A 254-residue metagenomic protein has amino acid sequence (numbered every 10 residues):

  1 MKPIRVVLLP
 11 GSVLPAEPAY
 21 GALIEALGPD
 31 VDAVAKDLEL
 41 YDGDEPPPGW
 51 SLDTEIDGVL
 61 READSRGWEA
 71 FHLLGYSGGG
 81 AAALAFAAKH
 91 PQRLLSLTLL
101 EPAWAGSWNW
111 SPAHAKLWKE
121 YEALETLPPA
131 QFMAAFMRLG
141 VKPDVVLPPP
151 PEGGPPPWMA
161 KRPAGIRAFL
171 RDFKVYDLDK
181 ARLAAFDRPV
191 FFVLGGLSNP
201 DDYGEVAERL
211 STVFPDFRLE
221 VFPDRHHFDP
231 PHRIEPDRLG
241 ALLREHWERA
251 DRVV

Functional and structural regions predicted by a protein language model:
M1-E45, E62: Conserved HGGG/HGGXW glycine-rich cap/lid loop of the alpha/beta-hydrolase fold
E25, V34-H72, D237-A241: Active-site loop/oxyanion-hole signature of alpha/beta-hydrolase fold enzymes
L73-G75, L100: Short beta-strand immediately N-terminal to the catalytic nucleophile in serine-hydrolase-like folds
G75-G79, A83: Gly/Ala-rich beta-loop-alpha elbow adjacent to hydrolase catalytic centers
A88-K89, L94-E125, D172: Flexible "cap/lid" loop of the alpha/beta hydrolase fold
L127-R167: Conserved alpha/beta-hydrolase catalytic His-Asp/Glu region
W158-V213, R218-V221, P231-H232: Conserved serine/cysteine hydrolase catalytic core
P215-V254: Catalytic active-site module of serine/aspartate enzymes centered on a nucleophile-bearing elbow/loop
